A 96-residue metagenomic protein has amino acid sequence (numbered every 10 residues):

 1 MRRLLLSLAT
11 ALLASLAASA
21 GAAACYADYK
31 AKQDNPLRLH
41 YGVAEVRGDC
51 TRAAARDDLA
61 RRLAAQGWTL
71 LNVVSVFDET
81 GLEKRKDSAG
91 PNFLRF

Functional and structural regions predicted by a protein language model:
R2-F96: Terminus-proximal functional modules
